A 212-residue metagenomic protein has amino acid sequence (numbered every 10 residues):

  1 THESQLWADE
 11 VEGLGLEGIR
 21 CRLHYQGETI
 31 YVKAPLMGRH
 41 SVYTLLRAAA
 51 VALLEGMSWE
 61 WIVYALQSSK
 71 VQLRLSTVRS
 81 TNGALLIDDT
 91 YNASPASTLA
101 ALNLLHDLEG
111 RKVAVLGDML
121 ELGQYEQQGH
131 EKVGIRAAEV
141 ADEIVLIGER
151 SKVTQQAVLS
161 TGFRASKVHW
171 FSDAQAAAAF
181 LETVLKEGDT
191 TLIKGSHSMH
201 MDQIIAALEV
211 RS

Functional and structural regions predicted by a protein language model:
T1-H2, V168: ANL superfamily adenylate-forming
H2-Q5, H40-S41: C-terminal accessory "lid"/substrate-recognition subdomains
V11-G13: Short Gly/Pro-enriched turn/cap motifs at secondary-structure boundaries
L16-E17, Y25-H40, L45-S212: ATP-dependent carboxylate-amine ligase
